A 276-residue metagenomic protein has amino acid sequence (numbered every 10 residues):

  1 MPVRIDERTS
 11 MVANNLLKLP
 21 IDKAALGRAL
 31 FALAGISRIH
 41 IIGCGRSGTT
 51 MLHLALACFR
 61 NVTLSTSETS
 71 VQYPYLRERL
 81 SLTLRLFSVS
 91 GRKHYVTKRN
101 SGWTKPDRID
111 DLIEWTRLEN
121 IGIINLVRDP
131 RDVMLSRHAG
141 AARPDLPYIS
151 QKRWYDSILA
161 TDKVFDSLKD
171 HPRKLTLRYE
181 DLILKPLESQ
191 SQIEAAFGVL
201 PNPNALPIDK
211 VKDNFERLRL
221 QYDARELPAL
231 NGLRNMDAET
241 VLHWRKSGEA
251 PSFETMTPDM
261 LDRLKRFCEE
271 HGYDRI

Functional and structural regions predicted by a protein language model:
M1-Y95, R99, R225: PAPS-dependent sulfotransferase catalytic core
P2-A32, R38, D166, V199-I276: PAPS-dependent sulfotransferases, especially Golgi type II membrane carbohydrate sulfotransferases
G48-T49, D129, I193, L264: Generic structural signal for small/hydrophobic residues in well-ordered secondary structure, especially within
C58, A195, E269: Short polybasic/polar patches that bind polyanions
N61-V62, A142-R143, Y273: Residue-level marker of structural boundaries
S67, L126-P130, R245: Short loop/turn segments at strand-loop or loop-helix junctions that form parts of catalytic or ligand-binding pockets
Q72-P74, V133, V211: Generic structural signal for helix capping and beta-alpha/helix-loop junctions
S101-N204, R219-N231: PAPS-dependent sulfotransferase catalytic domain
